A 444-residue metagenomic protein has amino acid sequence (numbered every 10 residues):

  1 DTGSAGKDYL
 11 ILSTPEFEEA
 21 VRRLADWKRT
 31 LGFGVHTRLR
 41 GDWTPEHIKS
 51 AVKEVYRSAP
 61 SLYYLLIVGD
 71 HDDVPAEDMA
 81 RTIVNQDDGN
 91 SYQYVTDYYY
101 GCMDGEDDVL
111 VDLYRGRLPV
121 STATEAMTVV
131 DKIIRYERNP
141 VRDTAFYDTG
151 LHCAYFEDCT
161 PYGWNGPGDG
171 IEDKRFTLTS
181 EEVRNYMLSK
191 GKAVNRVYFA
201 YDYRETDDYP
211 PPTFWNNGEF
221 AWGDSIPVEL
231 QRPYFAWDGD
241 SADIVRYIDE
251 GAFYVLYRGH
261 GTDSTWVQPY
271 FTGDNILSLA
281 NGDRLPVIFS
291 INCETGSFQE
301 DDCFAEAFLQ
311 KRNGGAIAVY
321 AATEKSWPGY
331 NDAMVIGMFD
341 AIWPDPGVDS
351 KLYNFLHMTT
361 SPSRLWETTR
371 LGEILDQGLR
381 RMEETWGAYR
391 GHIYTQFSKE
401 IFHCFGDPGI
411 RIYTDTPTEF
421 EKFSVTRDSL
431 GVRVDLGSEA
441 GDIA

Functional and structural regions predicted by a protein language model:
D1-A444: Cysteine-dependent hydrolase recognition
